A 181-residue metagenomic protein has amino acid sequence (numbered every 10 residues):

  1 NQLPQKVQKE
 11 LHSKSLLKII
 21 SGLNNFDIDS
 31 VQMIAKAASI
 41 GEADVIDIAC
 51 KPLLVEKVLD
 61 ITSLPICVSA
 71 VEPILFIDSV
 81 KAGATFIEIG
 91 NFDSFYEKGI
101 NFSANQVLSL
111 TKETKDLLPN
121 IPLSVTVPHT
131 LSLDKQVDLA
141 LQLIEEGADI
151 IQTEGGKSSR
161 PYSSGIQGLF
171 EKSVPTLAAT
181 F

Functional and structural regions predicted by a protein language model:
N1-F181: Alpha/beta enzyme core
